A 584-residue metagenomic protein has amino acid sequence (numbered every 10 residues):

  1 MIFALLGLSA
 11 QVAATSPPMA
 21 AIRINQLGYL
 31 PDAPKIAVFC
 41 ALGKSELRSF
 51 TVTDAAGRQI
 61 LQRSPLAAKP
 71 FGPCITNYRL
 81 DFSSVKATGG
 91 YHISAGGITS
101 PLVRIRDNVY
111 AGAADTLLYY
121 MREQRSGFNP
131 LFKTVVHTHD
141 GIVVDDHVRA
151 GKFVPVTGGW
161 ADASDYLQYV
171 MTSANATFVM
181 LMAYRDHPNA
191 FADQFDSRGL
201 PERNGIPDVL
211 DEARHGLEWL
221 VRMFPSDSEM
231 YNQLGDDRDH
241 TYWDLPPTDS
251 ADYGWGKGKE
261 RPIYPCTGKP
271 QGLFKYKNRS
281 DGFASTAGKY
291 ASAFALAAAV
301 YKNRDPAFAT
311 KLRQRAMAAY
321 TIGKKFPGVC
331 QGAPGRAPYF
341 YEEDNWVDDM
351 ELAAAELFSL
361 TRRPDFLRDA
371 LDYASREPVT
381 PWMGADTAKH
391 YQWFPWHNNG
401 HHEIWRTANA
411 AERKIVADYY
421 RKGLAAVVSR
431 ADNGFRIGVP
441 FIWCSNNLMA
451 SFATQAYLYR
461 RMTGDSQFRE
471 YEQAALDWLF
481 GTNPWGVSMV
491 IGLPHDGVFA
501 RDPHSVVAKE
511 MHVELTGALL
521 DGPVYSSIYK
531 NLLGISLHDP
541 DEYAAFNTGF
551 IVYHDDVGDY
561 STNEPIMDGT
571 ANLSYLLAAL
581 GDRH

Functional and structural regions predicted by a protein language model:
M1-S16: Bacterial Sec-dependent N-terminal signal peptides
P18-A20: N-terminal edge beta-strand
R23-G97, P101, D107, R122-F178 (+7 more regions): Aromatic (Trp/Tyr) and acidic
R198-I206: Acidic, glycine-anchored loop motifs typical of Ca2+
P207, G268-I322: A conserved hydrophobic secondary-structure block that centers on an alpha-helix together with its immediately flanking
V209-L234: Carboxylate/His-rich catalytic cores and anion/metal-binding grooves
G332-E343, G384-Y391, G434-W443, G492: Acidic, Ser/Thr-rich low-complexity linear motifs
S375-T387: Solenoid-like repeat scaffolds
